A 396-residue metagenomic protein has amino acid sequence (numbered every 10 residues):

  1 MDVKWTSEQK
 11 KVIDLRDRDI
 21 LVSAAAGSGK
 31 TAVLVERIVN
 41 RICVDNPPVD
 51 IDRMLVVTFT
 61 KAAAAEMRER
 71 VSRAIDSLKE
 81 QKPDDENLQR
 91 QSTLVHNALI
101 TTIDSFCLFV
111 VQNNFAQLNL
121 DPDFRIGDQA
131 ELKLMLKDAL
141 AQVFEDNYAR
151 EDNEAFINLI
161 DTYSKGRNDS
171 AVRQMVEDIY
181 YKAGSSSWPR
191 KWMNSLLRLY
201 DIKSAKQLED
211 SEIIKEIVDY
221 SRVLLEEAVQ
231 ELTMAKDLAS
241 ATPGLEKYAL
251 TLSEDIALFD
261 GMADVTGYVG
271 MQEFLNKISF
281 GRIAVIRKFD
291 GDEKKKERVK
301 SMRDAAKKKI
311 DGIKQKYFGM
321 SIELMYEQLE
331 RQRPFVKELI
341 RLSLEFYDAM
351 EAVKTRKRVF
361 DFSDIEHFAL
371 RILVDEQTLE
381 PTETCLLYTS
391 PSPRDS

Functional and structural regions predicted by a protein language model:
M1-N119, V353, K357-S363, H367-R371 (+1 more regions): P-loop NTPase Walker
G29, V33, A62, E66 (+8 more regions): Generic recognition of stable, solvent-exposed alpha-helical segments in well-folded globular domains
I51, S92-L99, Q117-W188: ATP-hydrolysis module of ASCE/P-loop NTPase motor domains, specifically the Walker B Asp-Glu catalytic pair
R53, R173-F360: Conserved ATP-driven helicase/translocase motor core recognized via long, highly charged RecA-like/P-loop NTPase domain
S72, D161, N276-F280, D304 (+1 more regions): Short amphipathic alpha-helical surface patches that mediate protein-protein
S105, A155-L159, A171-Q174, R341 (+2 more regions): Amphipathic alpha-helical interaction segments
D121-F124, R150-I160, K191-M193, E323-E330 (+2 more regions): Short coil/turn segments at secondary-structure boundaries
Y388-D395: Conserved small/polar residues in nucleotide/adenosyl-binding loops
